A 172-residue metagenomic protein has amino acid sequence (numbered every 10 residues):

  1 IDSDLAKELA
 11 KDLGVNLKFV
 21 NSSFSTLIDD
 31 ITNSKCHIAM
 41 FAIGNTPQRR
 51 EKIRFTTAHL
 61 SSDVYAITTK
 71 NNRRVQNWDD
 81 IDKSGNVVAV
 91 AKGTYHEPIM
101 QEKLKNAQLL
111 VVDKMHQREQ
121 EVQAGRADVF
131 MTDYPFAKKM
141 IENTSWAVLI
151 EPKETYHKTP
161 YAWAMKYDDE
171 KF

Functional and structural regions predicted by a protein language model:
I1-I43, E51, V111: Extracytoplasmic small-molecule ligand-binding "clamshell" domains of the periplasmic binding protein/Venus flytrap
G14-N16, T32-F41, G85-V87, Q123-F136 (+1 more regions): Alpha-to-beta junction loops
K18-D30, Q76, L110-A124, T159: Short helix-initiation/N-cap motifs at beta->coil->alpha
V20-S25, S34-T46, T69, A91-Y95 (+3 more regions): Beta->alpha turn/N-cap motifs
T57, T69-V87: Flexible hinge/capping segments at coil-to-helix
L60-T68, Y134, K138-F172: Periplasmic-binding protein-like
N71-W78, L110, D168-F172: Short helix-loop capping/hinge motifs at secondary-structure junctions, enriched in acidic/polar residues
Q76, V88-L104, Y134: Secondary-structure junction motif
